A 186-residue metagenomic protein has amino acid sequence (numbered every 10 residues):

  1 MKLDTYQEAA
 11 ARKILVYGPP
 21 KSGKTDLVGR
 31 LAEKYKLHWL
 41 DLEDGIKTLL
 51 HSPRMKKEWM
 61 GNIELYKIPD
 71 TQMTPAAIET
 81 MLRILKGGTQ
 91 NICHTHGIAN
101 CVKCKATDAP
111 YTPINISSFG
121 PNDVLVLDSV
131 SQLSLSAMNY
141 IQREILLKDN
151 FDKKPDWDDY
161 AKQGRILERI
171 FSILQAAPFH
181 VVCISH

Functional and structural regions predicted by a protein language model:
K2-I114, S118-V124, Q132-S136: Conserved P-loop
S117-H186: P-loop NTPase motor core
